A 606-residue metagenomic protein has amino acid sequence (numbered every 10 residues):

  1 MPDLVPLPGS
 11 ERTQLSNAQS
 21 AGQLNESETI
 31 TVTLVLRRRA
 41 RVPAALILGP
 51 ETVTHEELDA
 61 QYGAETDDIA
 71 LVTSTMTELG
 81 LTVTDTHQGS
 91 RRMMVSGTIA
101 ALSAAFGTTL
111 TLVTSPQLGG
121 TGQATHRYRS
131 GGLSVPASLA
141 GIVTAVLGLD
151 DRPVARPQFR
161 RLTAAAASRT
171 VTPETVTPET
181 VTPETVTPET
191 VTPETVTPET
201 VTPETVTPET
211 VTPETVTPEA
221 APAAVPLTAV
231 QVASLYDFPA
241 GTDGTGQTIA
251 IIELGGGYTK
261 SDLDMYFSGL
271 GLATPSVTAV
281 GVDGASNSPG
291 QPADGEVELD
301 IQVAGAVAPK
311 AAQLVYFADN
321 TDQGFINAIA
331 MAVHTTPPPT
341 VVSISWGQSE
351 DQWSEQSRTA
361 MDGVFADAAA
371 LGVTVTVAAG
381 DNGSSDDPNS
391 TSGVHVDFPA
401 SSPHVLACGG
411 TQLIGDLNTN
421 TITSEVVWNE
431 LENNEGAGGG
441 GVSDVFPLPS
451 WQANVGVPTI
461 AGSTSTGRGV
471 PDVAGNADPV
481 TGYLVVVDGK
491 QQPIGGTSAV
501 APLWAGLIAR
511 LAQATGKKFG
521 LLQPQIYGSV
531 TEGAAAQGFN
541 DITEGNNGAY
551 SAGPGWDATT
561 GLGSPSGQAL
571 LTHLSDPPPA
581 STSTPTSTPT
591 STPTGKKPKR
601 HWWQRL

Functional and structural regions predicted by a protein language model:
M1-G9, T582, G595-L606: Boundary/junction segments of secreted and surface-exposed precursor proteins
P2-D85, M94, I99-E184, E189 (+9 more regions): Substrate-binding/charge-relay-adjacent region of secreted/lumenal peptidase catalytic domains
S90-R92: A generic structural signal for beta-strand entry/edge sites
T172, T177, T215-T217, S581-S587 (+2 more regions): Ser/Thr/Pro-rich low-complexity tandem-repeat tracts
V232-L235, P239, T588-L606: Long, low-complexity, intrinsically disordered segments
H395, S402-G439: Non-catalytic alpha/beta scaffold blocks inside enzyme catalytic domains
Q412, G456-G462, A512-A558, L562 (+1 more regions): An often Trp-containing, charged/polar helix-loop segment at the C-terminal end of enzyme catalytic cores
L507: Walker A/P-loop NTP-binding active-site region of P-loop NTPases, recognizing the glycine-rich GxxxxGKT/S
